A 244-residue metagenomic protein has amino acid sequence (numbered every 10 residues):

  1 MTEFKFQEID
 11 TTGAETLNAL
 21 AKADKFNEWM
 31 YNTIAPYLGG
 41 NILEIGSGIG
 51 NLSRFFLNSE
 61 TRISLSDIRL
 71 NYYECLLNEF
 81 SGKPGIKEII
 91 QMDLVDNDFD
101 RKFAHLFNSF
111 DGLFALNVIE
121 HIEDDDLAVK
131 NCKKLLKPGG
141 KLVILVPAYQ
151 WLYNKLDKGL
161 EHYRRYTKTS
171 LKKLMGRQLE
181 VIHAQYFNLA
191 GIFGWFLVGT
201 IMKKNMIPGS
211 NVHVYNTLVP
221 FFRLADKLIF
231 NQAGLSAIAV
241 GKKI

Functional and structural regions predicted by a protein language model:
M1-L116, D126-V129, N216, L224 (+1 more regions): Conserved N-terminal segment of class I S-adenosyl-L-methionine
N51, V95-D96, H183-V219, L235-S236: Conserved catalytic loop of SAM-dependent methyltransferase domains
L70, V95-D96, P147-L152, R165 (+1 more regions): Short "lid" loop at the C-terminus of a central beta-strand within the Rossmann-like core of SAM-dependent
N117-H121: A short His-aromatic
D126-K141: A short glycine-rich, Lys/Arg-flanked "PGG" loop and its adjoining helix->strand segment in the class I
L142-R164, K168-L174: Short, glycine-/aromatic-enriched active-site segment of Class I SAM-dependent methyltransferases
L171-N188, T217, K243-I244: A SAM-dependent methyltransferase catalytic signature shared across enzymes that methylate proteins
